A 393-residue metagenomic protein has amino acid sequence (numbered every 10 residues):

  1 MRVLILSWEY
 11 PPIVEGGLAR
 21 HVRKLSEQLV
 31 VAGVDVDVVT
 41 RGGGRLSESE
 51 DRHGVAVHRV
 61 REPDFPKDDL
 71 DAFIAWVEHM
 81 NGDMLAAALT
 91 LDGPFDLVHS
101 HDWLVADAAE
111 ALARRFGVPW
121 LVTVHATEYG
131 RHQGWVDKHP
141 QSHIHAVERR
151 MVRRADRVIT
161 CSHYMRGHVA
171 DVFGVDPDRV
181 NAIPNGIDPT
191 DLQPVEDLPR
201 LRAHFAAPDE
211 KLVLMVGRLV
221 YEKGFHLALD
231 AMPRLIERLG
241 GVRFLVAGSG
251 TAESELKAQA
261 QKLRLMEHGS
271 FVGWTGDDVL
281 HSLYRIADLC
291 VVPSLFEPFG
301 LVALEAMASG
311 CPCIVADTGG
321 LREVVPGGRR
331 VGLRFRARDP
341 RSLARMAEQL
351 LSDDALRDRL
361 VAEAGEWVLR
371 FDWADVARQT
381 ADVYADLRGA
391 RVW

Functional and structural regions predicted by a protein language model:
M1-A56: N-terminal subdomain of nucleotide-sugar transferases
R20, K211-R234, F244, T251-K257 (+1 more regions): A conserved mid-protein helix/loop that constitutes part of the nucleotide-sugar donor-binding site
G42, Y164, G186: Carbohydrate-associated surface elements
E255-T275: Nucleotide-activated donor-binding/catalytic signature segment of Leloir-type glycosyltransferases, i.e., the conserved
W274-T275, S282-A287: Short alpha-helical donor nucleotide-sugar binding micro-motif in glycosyltransferases
L295: Aromatic "clamp/platform" in nucleotide-sugar-dependent glycosyltransferases that forms part of the donor/acceptor
P312-A316: Short hydrophobic beta-strand element within catalytic cores of glycosyltransferases and related nucleotide-activated
G327, G332-P340, Q349-D354: Conserved acidic donor-binding segment of nucleotide-sugar-dependent glycosyltransferases
